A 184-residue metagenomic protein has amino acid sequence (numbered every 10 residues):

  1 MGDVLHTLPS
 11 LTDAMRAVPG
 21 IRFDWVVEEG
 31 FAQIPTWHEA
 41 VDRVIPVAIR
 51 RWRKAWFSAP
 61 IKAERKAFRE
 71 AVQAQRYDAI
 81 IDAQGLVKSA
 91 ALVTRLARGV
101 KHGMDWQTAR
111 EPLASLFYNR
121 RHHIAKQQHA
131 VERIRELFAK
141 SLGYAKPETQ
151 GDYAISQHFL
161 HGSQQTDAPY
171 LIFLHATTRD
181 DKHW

Functional and structural regions predicted by a protein language model:
M1-W184: Catalytic machinery of carbohydrate-active enzymes, primarily nucleotide-sugar-dependent glycosyltransferases
